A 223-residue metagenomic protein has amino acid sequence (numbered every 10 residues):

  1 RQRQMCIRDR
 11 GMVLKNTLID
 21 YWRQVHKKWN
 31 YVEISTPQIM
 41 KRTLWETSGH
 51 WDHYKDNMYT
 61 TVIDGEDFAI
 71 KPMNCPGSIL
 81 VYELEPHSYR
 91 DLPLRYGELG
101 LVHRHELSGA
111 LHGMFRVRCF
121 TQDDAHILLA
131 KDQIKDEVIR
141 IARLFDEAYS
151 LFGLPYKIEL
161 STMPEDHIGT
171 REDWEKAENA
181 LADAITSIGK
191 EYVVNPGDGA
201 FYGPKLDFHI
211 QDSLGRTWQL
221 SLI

Functional and structural regions predicted by a protein language model:
R1, P72-H126, K131-A148, L206 (+1 more regions): Conserved alpha/beta core surface patches that mediate binding of polyanionic ligands
Q2-C6: Short, small-residue-biased leader/transition segments that mark boundaries at the very start of proteins
I7-M12, N16, F68-P72, Y89 (+5 more regions): Hydrophobic alpha-helical scaffolding
G11-M12, Q38-T43, I63, P72-P76 (+3 more regions): Short, flexible loop/turn elements at secondary-structure junctions
T17-E33: Segments forming glycine/polar-rich beta-alpha architectures that bind adenosine-containing cofactors
H26, R42-Y96, A180-D207: Phosphate/diphosphate-binding loops
S35-W51, M114, P155-I168: Active-site-proximal loop/short-helix segments that contain or immediately flank catalytic acid/base residue(s)
S150-Q219: Metal-assisted phosphate- and nucleotidyl-transfer catalytic regions
